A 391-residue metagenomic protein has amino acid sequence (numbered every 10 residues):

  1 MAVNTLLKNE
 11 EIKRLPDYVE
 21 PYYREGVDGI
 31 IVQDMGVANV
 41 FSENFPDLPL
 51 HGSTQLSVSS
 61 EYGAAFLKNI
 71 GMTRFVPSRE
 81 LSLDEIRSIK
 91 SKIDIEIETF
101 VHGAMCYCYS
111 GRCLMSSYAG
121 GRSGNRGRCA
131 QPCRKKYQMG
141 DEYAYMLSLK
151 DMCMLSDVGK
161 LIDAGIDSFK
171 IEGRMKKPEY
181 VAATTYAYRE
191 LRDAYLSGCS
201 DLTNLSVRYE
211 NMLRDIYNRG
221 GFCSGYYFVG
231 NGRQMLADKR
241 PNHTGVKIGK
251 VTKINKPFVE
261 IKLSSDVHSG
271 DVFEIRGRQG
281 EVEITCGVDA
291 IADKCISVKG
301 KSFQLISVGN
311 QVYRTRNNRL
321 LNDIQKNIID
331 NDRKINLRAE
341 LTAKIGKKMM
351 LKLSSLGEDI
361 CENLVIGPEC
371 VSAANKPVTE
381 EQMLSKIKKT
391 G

Functional and structural regions predicted by a protein language model:
M1, N9-P16, E20-Y23, V32-G36 (+3 more regions): Surface-exposed amphipathic alpha-helical tracts and adjacent flexible/coil segments at the periphery of soluble enzymes
T5, Q33-V37, L56-V58: Short glycine-enriched loops at secondary-structure junctions
